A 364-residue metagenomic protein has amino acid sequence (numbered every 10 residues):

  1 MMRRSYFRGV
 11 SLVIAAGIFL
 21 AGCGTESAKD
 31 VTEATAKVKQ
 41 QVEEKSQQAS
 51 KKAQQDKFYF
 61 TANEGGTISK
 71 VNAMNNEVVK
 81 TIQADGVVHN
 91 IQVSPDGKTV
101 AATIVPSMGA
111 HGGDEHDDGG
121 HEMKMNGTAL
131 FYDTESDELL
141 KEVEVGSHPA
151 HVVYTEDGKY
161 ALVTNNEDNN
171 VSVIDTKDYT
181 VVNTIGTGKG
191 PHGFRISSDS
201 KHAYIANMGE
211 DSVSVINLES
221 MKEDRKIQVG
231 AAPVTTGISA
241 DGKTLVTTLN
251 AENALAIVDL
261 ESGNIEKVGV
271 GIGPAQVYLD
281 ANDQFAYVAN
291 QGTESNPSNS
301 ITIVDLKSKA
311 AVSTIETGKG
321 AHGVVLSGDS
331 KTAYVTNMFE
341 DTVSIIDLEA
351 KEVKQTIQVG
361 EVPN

Functional and structural regions predicted by a protein language model:
M1-R4: N-terminal secretory signal peptides that target proteins for export/translocation
Y6-N364: Predominantly soluble domains enriched in secretory-pathway, periplasmic, or organellar proteins
